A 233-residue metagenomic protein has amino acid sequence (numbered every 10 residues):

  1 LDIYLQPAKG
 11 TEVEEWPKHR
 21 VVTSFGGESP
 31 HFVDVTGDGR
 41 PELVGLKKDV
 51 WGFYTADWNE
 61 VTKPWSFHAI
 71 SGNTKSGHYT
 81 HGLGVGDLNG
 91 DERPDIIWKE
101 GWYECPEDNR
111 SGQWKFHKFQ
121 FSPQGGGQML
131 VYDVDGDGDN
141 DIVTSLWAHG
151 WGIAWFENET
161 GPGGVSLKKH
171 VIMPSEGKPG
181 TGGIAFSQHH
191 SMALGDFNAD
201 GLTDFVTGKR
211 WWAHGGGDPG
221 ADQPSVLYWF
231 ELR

Functional and structural regions predicted by a protein language model:
L1-R233: Beta-propeller-forming repeat regions
